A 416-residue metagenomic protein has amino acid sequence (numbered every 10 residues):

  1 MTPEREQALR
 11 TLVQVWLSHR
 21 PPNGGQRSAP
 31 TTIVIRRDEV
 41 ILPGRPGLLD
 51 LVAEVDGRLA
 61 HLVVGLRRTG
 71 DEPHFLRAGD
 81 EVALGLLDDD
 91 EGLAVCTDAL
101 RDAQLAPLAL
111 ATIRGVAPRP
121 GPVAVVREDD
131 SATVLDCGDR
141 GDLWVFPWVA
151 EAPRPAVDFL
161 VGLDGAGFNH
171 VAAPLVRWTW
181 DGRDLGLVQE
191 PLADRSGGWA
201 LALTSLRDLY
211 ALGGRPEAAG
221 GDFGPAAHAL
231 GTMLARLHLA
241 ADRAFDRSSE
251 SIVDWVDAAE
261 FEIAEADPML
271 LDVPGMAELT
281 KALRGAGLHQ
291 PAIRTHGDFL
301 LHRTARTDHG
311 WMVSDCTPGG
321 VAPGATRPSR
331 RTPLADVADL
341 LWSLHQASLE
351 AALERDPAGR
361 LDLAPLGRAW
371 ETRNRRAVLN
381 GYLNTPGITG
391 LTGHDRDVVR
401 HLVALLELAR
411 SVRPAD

Functional and structural regions predicted by a protein language model:
M1-D38: Short Lys/Arg-enriched alpha/beta "domain-start" segment
P46-L48, V52-V256, H309, G324-R360: Conserved ATP-binding subdomain of kinase catalytic cores across diverse folds
L237, D246-A282, W370-G387: Active-site catalytic-loop/activation-segment of kinase and kinase-like phosphoryl-transfer enzymes
A240, G285-I293: Protein kinase catalytic-loop region centered on the HRD/HxD motif
R294-L301: Catalytic-loop of the protein kinase fold
M312-D315: Pre-DFG segment of protein kinase catalytic domains
P318-P386, L408-D416: Active-site activation/catalytic loop segments of kinase-like enzymes and analogous catalytic loops in related
